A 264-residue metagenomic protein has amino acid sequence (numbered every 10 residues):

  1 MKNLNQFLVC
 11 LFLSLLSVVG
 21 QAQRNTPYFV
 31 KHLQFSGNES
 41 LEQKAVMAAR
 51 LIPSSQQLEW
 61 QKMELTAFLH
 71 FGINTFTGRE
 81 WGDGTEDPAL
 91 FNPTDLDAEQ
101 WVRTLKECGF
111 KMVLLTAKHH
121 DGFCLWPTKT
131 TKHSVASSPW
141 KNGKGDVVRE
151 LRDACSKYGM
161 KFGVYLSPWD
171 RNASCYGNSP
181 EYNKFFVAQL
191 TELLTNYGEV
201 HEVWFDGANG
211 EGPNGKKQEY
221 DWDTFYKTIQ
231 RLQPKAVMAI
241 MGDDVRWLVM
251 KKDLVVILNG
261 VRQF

Functional and structural regions predicted by a protein language model:
M1-T26: Bacterial Sec-dependent N-terminal signal peptides
Q23-F264: Mature catalytic domains of secreted/periplasmic carbohydrate-active enzymes
